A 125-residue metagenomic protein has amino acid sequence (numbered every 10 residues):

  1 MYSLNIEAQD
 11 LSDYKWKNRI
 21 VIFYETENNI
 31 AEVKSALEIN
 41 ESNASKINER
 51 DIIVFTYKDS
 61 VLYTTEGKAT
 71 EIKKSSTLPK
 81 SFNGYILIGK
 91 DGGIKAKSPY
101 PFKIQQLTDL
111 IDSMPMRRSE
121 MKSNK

Functional and structural regions predicted by a protein language model:
Y2-K125: Non-catalytic interaction/Regulatory regions outside core domains
